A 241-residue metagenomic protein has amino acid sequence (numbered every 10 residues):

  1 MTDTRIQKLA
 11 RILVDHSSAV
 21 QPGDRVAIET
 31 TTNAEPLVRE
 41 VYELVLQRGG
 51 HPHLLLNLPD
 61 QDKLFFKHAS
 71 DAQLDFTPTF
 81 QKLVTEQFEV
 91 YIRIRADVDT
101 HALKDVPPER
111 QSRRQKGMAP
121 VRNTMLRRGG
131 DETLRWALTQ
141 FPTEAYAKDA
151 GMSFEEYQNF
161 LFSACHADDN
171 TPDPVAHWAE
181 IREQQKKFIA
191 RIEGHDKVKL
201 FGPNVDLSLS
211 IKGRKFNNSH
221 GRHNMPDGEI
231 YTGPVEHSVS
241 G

Functional and structural regions predicted by a protein language model:
M1-G241: Active-site bordering "gate/hinge" segments that shape substrate access to catalytic or cofactor-binding pockets
